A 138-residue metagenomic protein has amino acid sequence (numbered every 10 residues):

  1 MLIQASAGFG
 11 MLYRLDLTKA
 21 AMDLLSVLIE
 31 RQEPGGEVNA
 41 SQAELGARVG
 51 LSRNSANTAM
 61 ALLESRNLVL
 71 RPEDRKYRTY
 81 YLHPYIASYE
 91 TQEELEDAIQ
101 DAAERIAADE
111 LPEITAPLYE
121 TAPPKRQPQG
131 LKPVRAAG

Functional and structural regions predicted by a protein language model:
M1-A47, E96-D97, E104, P133-G138: Short recognition helix of helix-turn-helix/winged-helix DNA-binding domains
I3-S6, T18, N54, R75 (+3 more regions): N-terminal cationic amphipathic segment used for targeting or macromolecule association
Y13, N54-M60, L70, Q100-E104 (+1 more regions): Short C-terminal domain-edge/linker segments immediately following a structured domain
R14, T18-A20, E30-S88: Winged helix-turn-helix DNA-binding recognition segment
E94-A137: Amphipathic alpha-helical dimerization/coiled-coil segments that flank or bridge DNA-binding/regulatory modules
